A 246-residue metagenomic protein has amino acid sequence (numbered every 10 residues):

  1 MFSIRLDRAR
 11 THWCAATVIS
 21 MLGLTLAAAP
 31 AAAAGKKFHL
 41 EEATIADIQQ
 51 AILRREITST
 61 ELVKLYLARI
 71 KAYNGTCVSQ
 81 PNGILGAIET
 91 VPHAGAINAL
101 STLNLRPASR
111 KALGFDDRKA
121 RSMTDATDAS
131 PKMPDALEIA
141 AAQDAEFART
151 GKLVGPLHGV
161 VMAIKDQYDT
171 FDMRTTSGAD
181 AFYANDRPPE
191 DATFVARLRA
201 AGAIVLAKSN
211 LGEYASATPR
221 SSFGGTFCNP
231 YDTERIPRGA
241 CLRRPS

Functional and structural regions predicted by a protein language model:
M1-R10: N-terminal secretory signal peptides that target proteins for export/translocation
A15-T25: Bacterial N-terminal signal peptides
A27, T58, A240-L242: Short linear Ser/Thr-Pro motifs
A28-A34: Boundary at the C-terminal end of the N-terminal hydrophobic targeting segment
A34-T176, D180-A184, Y214-S216: Short, well-ordered alpha-helical
E190-S246: Short glycine/serine-rich loop segments
